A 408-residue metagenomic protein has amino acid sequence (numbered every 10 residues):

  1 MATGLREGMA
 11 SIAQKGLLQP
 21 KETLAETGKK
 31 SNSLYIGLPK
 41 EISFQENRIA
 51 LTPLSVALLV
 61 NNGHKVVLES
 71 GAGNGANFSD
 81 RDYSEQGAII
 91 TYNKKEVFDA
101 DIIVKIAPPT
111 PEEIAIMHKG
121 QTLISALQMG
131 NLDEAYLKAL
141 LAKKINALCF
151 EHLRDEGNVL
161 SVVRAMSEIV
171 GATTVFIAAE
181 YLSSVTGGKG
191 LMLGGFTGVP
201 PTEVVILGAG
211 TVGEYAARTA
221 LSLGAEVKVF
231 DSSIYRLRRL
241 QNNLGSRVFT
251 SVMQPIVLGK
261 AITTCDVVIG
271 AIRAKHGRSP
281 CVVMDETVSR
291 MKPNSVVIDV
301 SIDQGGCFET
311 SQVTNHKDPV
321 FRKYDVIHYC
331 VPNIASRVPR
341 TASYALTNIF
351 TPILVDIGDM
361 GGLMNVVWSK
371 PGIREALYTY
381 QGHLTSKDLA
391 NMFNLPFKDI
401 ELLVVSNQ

Functional and structural regions predicted by a protein language model:
M1-Y35, E41, P111-T202, V331-N333: Glycine/serine-rich phosphate-binding loop and adjoining beta1-alpha1 elements at the start of nucleotide-handling
P20-A139, K143: An N-terminal-biased, well-structured beta-alpha scaffold segment characteristic of Rossmann-like dinucleotide-binding
P39-K40, F44-G75, V185-R273: Glycine-rich phosphate/diphosphate-binding loop of Rossmann-like nucleotide-binding domains
E41-S43, G71-G73, K95, P108 (+8 more regions): Short, ordered loop/turn segments at secondary-structure junctions
V56, D80, L137, V175 (+3 more regions): Generic hydrophobic/aromatic pocket-lining and core-packing "Φ" positions
N61-K65, A88, I102-K105, A142-N146 (+8 more regions): Generic secondary-structure signature for well-ordered alpha-helical cores
E151-I177, Y181-M192, I302, C307-Q408: Adenosine-phosphate binding glycine-rich loop
L244-Y324: Rossmann-like adenosine-cofactor binding region
